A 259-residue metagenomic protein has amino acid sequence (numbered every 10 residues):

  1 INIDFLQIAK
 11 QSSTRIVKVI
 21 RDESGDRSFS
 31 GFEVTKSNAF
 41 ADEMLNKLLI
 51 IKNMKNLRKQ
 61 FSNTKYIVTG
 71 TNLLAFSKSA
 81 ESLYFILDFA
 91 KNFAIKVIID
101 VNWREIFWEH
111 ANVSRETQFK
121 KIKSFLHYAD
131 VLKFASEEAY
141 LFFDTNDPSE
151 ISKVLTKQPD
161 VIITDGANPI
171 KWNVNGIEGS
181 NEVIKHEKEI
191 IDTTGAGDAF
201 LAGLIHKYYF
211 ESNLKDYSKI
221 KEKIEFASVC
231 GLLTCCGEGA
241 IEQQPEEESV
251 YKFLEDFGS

Functional and structural regions predicted by a protein language model:
I1-T71, Y251-S259: Conserved N-terminal subdomain of the carbohydrate kinase-like
I3, I95-V97, V161: Hydrophobic anchor at the start of a short beta-strand that flanks the dinucleotide cofactor-binding loop
R15, I50-K55, A80, R115-F119 (+3 more regions): Structural motif corresponding to alpha-helix initiation and N-cap regions
D22-G25, R115-Q118, E150-I151, I177-S180: Short, hinge-like loop/turn segments at secondary-structure boundaries
S30, F107, F142, T234 (+1 more regions): Residues that scaffold the ATP/ADP-binding catalytic core of kinase and kinase-like folds
K59-Q60, S124-F125, V154: Structural alpha-helical scaffold elements that stabilize or flank donor/cofactor-binding regions in carbohydrate
Y66-I151, N168-P169: Conserved beta-alpha-beta core of the PfkB/ribokinase-like small-molecule kinase fold
D88-N92, T145-S259: Conserved phosphate-binding/catalytic region of the ribokinase-like
